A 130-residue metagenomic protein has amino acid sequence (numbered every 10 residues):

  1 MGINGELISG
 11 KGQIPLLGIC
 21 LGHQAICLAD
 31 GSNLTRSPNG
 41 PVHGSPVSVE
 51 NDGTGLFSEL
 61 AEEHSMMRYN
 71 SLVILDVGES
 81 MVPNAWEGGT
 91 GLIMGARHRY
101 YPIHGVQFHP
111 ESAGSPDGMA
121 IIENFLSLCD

Functional and structural regions predicted by a protein language model:
M1-E59, S65, I122: Cysteine-nucleophile active-site neighborhood
L17, T35, M67, N84 (+1 more regions): Hydrophobic/aromatic beta-strand patches that form the interior of the parallel beta-sheet core in alpha/beta enzyme
C20, N70, H109: Histidine-centered divalent metal-coordination motifs
P46-S48, I93-G95, G105: Conserved hydrophobic/aromatic beta-strand scaffold that supports enzyme active sites
T54-Y100: Catalytic beta-strand/loop cores that center a nucleophilic Ser/Cys/Thr and support acyl-enzyme chemistry
V73, E111-A113: Short histidine/acidic/glycine/proline-rich micro-motifs that form metal- and phosphate-coordinating active-site loops
Y100-P110: Short helix/strand-capping connector loops at secondary-structure junctions
A113-D130: Acyltransferase
